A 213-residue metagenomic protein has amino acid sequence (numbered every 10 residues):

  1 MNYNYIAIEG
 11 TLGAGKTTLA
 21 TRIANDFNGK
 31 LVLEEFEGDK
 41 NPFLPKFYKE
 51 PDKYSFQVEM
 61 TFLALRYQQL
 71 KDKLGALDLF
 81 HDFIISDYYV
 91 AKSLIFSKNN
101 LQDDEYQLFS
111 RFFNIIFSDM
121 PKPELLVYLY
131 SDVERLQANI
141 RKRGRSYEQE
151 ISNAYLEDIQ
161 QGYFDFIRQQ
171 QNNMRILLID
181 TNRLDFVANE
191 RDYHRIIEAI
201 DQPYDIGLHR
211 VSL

Functional and structural regions predicted by a protein language model:
I8: Hydrophobic anchor at the beta1->P-loop junction of P-loop NTPases
T11: P-loop (Walker A) phosphate-binding loop of NTP-binding proteins
K16: Conserved lysine of the Walker
L19-A20, A24: Post-Walker A alpha-helix
N25-L65: Conserved substrate/cofactor phosphate-moiety recognition/catalytic segment in nucleotide-dependent phosphotransferases
Y54, V58-M120: Glycine-rich phosphate-binding loop used to anchor ATP phosphates in small-molecule kinases, encompassing both
S93-Q161: A glycine- and Lys/Arg-enriched "phosphate-lid" helix/loop adjacent to the NTP-binding pocket of small-molecule kinases
R141-L213: NTP-dependent small-molecule kinase module
